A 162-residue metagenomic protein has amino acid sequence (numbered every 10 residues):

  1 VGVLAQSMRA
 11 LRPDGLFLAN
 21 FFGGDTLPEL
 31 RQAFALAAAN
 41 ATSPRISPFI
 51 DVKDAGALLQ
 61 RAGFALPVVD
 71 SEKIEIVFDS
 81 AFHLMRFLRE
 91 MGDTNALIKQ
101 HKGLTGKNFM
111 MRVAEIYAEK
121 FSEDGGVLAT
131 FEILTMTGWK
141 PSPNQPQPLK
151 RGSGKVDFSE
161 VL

Functional and structural regions predicted by a protein language model:
G2-L16: A short glycine-rich, Lys/Arg-flanked "PGG" loop and its adjoining helix->strand segment in the class I
V3-Q6, N20, T42, F87 (+2 more regions): Generic hydrophobic/packing signal
A5, A57, E115: Active-site phosphate/pyrophosphate- and oxyanion-stabilizing loops and adjacent acidic/basic residues in soluble
A5-S7, L36, G154-K155: Glycine-rich, phosphate-binding/catalytic loops in enzymes
L11, N40, F121-G125: Intrinsically disordered, low-complexity coil segments
D14-H83, M91-G103: Conserved catalytic/acceptor-binding region of the Class I
A62, F82-L162: C-terminal lobe and adjacent flexible extensions of AdoMet/dcAdoMet transferase-like proteins
